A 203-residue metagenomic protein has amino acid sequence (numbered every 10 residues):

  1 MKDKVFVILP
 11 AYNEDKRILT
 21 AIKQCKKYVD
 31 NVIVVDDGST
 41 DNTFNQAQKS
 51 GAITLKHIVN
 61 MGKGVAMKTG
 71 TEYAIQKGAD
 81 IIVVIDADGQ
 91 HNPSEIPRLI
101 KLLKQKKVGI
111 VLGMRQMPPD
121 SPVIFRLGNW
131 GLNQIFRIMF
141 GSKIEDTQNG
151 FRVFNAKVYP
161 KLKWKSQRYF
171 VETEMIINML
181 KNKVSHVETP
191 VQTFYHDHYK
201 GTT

Functional and structural regions predicted by a protein language model:
K4-F6, E174: Cell-envelope/extracellular polymer assembly enzymes that use nucleotide-activated donors
A11-K27: Short, well-formed alpha-helical segments that are part of the catalytic scaffolds of diverse glycosyltransferases
K16-T20, D41-S50: Acidic helix N-cap motif at the loop->helix transition within catalytic regions of sugar-transfer enzymes
D30-I33, F44-K77: Conserved donor nucleotide-binding strand/loop of the catalytic core
D36-F44, G89: A conserved acidic beta->alpha catalytic loop
V59-Q76, P93-Y169, Y195-T203: Acceptor/aglycone-binding surface of glycosyltransferases and processive sugar-polymer synthases
A79-D88: Short beta-strand-to-loop acidic/aromatic patch adjacent to the donor-nucleotide binding site
S142-K143, W164-Q167, I176-F194: Catalytic donor-sugar/metal-binding loop of nucleotide-sugar-dependent glycosyltransferases
